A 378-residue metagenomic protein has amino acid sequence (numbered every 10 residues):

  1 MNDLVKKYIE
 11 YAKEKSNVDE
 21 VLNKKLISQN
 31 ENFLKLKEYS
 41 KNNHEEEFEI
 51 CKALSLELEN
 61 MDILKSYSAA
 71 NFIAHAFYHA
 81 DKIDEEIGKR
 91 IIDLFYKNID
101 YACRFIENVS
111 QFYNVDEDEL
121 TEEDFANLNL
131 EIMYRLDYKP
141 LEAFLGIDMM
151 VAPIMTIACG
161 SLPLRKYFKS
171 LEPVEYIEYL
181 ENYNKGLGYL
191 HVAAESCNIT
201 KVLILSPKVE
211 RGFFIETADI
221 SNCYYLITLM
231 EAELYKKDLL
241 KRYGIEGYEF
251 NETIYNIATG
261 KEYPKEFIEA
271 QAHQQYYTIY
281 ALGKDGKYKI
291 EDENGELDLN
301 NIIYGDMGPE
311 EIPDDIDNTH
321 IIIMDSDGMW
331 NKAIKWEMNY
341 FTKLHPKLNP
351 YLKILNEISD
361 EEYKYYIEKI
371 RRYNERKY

Functional and structural regions predicted by a protein language model:
M1-R90: Alpha-helical solenoid scaffolds in large eukaryotic transport, assembly, and signaling factors
K7-Y8, L36, I91, F95 (+5 more regions): Generic hydrophobic, helix-prone segments enriched in Leu/Val/Ile
E10-K13, D100, R104-E107, E375: Generic surface-pattern signal
Q29-N32, K65-F72, E107-F125, I147-V151: Alpha-helical solenoid repeats of the armadillo/HEAT superfamily in eukaryotic scaffolding/adaptor proteins
Y39, E47, Y78-D81, F112-K139: N-terminal, charged low-complexity regulatory/assembly segments
E57, R90-V109: Amphipathic alpha-helical segments within extended alpha-helical solenoids and repeat-rich scaffolds in large
I73-F77, L94-I99, S110-V115: Noncatalytic linker/hinge segments flanking ATPase motor cores
N129-Y378: Non-catalytic terminal/accessory regions
